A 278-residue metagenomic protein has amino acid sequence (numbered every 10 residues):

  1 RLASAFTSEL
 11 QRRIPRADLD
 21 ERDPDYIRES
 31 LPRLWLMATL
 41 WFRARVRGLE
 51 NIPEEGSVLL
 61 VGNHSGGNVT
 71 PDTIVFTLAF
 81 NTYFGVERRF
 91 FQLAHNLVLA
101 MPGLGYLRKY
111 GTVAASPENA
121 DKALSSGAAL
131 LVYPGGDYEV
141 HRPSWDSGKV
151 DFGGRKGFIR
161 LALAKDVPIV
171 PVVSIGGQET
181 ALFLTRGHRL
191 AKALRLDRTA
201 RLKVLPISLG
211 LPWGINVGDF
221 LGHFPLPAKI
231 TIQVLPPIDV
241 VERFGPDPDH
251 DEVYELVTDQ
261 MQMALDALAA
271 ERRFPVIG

Functional and structural regions predicted by a protein language model:
R1-E118, G187, L221, D266-G278: Membrane-anchoring hydrophobic helices of lipid-metabolizing enzymes
R1-I27, K122-G278: Non-catalytic C-terminal accessory region of glycerolipid acyltransferases and related lyso-lipid remodeling enzymes
